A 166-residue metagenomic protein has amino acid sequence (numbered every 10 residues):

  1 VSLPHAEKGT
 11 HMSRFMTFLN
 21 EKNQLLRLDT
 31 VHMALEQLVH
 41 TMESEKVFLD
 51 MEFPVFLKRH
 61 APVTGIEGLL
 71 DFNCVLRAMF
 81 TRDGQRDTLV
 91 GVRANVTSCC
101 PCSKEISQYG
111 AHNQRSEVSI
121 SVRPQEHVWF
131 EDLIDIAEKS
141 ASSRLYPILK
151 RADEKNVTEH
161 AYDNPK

Functional and structural regions predicted by a protein language model:
V1-K166: N-terminal intrinsically disordered, cationic/polar leader segments that include organellar targeting peptides
